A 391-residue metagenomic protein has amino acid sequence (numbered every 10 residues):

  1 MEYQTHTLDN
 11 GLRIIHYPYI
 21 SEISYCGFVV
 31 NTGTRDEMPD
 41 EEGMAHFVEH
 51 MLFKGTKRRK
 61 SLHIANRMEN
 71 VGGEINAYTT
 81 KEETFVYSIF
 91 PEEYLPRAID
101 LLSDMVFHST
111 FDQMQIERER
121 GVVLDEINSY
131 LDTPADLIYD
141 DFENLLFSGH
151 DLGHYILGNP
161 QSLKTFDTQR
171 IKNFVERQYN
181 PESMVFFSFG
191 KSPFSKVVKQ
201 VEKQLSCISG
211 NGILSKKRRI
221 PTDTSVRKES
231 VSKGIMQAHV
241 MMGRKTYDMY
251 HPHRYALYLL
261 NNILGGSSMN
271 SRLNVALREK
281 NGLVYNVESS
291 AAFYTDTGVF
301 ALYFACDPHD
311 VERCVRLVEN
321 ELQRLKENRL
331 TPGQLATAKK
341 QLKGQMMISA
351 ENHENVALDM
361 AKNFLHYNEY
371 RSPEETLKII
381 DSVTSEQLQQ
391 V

Functional and structural regions predicted by a protein language model:
M1-E2, G73, R227: Residue-level marker for the onset of beta-strands and adjacent loop->beta junctions in well-ordered domains
M1-N10: Short, Gly/Pro- and small/polar-rich lid/capping loops
T7, I14, H63-I213, R219-I220 (+6 more regions): Charge-rich, well-structured scaffold segments of protease-associated domains
L8, Y19, K233: Active-site beta-strand termini and strand-to-loop segments that position acidic
G11, P18-M68, Y179, P252-L264 (+1 more regions): Active/ligand-binding-proximal structured segments within catalytic/core domains that scaffold catalytic residues
E22, E82-E83, S225, M236 (+1 more regions): Short acidic/glycine-enriched loop/turn segments that link adjacent beta-strands
C26-V30, L102, A238-V240: A short acidic-to-branched-hydrophobic micro-motif
S225-M236, M241-G243, P252: Phosphate/diphosphate-binding glycine-rich loops and adjacent basic-rich segments that engage nucleotide
